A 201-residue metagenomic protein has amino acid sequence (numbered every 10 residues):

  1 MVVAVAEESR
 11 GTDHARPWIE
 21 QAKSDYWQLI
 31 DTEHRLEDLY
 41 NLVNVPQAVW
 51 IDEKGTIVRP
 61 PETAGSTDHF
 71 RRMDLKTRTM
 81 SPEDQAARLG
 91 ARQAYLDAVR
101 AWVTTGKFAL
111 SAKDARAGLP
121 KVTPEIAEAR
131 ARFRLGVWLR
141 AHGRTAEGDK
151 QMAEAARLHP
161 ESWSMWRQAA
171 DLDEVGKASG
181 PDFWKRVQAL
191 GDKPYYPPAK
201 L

Functional and structural regions predicted by a protein language model:
M1-Q21, E33: Structural microenvironment flanking redox-active thiols in thiol-disulfide oxidoreductases
E20-S24, T32-L75: Thiol/disulfide oxidoreductase modules built on the thioredoxin-like
D52-R144: Thiol-/selenol-based redox modules, centered on thioredoxin-like and closely related oxidoreductase domains
I126, L158-P160: Short coil turns that delineate tetratricopeptide repeat
F133, W166-A169: Alpha-solenoid helical repeat scaffolds
L172-L201: Alpha-helical linker/edge segments of TPR/alpha-solenoid repeat scaffolds and analogous pre-/post-domain helices
